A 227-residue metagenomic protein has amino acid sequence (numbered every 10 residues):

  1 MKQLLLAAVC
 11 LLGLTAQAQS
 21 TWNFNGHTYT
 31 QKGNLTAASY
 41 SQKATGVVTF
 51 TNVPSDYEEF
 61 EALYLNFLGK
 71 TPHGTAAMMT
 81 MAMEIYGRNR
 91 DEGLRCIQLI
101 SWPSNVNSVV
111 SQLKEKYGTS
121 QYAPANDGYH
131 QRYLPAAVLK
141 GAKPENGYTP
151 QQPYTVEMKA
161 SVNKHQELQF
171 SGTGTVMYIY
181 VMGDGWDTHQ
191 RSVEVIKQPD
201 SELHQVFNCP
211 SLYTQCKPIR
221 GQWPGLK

Functional and structural regions predicted by a protein language model:
L4-G13: Sec-dependent N-terminal signal peptides
L11, M81-R88, M182-W186: Short, flexible beta-strand-to-coil junctions
L14-A18: Sec/Tat signal peptide C-region and signal peptidase I cleavage site
Q19-N25: Cleaved targeting-peptide boundary
W22, Y178-Y180, G185-L226: Short beta-strand edge/turn micro-motifs at domain boundaries
T30-V138: Core segments of small alpha/beta cavity-forming domains
S108-D184: Surface-exposed, charged secondary-structure patches
